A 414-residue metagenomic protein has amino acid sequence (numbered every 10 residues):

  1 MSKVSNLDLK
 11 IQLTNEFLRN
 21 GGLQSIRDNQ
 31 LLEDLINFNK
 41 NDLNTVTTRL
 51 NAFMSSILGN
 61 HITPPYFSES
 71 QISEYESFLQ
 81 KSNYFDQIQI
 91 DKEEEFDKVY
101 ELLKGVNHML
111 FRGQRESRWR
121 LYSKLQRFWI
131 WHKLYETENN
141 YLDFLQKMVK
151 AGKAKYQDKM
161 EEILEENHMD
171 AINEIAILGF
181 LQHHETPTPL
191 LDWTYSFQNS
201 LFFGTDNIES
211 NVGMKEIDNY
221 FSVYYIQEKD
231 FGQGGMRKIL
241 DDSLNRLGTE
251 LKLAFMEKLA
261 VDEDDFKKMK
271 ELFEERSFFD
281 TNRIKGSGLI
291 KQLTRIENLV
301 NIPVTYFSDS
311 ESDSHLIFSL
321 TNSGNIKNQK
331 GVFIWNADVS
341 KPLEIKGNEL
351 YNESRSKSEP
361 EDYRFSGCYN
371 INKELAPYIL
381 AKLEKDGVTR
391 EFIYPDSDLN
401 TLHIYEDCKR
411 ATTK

Functional and structural regions predicted by a protein language model:
S2-K414: Catalytic-core elements of nucleic-acid end-processing and repair enzymes
